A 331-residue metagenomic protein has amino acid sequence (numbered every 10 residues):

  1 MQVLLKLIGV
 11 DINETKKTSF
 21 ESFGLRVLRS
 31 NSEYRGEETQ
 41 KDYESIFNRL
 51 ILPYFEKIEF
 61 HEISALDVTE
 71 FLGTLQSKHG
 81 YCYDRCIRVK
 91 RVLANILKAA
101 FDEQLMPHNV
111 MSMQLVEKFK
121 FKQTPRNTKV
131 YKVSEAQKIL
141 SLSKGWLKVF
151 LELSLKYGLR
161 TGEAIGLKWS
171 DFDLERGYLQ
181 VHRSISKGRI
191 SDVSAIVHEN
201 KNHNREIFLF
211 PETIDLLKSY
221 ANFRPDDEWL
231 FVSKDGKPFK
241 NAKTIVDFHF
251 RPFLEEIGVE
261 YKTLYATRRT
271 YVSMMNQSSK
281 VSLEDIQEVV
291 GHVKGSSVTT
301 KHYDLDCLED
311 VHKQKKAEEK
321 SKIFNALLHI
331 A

Functional and structural regions predicted by a protein language model:
K16, F20, L25-L105, K237-I245 (+1 more regions): N-terminal core-binding DNA-recognition domain of tyrosine site-specific recombinases/integrases
Y34, K122, V130, I185 (+1 more regions): Catalytic-site neighborhood detector that most strongly recognizes the C-terminal catalytic loop/helix of tyrosine
L66, K120-L147, K156-L159, L167 (+1 more regions): Long, amphipathic, Lys/Arg-enriched alpha-helical "connector/arm" segment
E70-F71, D102-K138, K237, D306: Flexible interdomain linker/hinge and immediately adjacent N-terminus of the catalytic tyrosine-recombinase domain
K98-V110, S154-I185, E284: Short, charged phosphate-coordinating catalytic segments
F172-Y178, K280-H302, N325-L328: Short, polar N-cap/turn motifs at the start of nucleic acid-interacting alpha helices
R176, K187-R189, V193-E206, P211-T213 (+2 more regions): C-terminal secondary-structure termini that scaffold catalytic or DNA-interacting sites
S184, F210-V259: Active-site/catalytic core of tyrosine-dependent DNA strand-transfer enzymes
